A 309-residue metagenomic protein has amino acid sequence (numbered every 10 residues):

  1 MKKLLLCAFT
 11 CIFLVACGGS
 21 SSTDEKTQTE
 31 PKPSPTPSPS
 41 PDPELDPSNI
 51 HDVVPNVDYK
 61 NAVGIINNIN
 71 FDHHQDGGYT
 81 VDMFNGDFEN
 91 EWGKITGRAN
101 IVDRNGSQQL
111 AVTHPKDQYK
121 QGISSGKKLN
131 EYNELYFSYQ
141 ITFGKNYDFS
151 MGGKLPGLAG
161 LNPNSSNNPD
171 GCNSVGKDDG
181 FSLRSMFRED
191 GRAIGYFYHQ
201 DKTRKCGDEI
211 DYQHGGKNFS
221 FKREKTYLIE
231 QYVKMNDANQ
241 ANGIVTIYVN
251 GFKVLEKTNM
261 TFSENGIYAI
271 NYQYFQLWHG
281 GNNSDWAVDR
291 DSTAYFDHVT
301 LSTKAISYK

Functional and structural regions predicted by a protein language model:
L5-I12: Sec-dependent N-terminal signal peptides
V15-A16: C-terminal motif of bacterial Sec signal peptides marking the signal peptidase cleavage site
G19: Short, conserved catalytic or interaction motifs in soluble domains
K26-K309: Low-complexity, Ser/Thr/Pro/Gly-rich disordered linker/stalk regions
